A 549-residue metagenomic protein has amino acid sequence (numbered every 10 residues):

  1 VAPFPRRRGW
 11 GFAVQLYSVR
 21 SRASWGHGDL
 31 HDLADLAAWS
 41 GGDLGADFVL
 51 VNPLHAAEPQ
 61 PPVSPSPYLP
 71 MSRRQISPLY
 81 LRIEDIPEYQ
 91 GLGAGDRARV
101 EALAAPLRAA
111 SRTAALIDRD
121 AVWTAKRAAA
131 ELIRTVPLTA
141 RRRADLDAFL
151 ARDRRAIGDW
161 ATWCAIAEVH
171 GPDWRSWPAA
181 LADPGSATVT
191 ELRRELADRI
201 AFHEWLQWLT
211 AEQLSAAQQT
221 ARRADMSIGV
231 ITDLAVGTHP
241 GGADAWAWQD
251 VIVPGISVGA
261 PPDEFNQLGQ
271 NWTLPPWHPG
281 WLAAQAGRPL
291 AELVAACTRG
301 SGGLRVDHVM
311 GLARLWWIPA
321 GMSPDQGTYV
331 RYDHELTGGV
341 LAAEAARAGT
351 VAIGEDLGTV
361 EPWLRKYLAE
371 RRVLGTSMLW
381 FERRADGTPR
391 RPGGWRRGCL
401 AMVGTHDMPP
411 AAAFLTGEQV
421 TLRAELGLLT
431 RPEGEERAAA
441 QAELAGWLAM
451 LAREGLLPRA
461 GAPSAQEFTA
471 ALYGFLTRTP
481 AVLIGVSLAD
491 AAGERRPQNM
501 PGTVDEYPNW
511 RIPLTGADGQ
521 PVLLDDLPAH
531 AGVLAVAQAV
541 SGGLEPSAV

Functional and structural regions predicted by a protein language model:
V1-G9, W25-A38, G42-L44, F48-L50 (+1 more regions): Extended acidic/polar, glycine-enriched regions that form or flank non-catalytic beta-rich accessory modules
F4, A13, Q60-A211, S215 (+4 more regions): Alpha-amylase-like alpha-glycosidases and glucanotransferases acting on alpha-linked glucans and related
R7-R20: Boundary/entry segment of secreted carbohydrate-active catalytic domains
S18-H31, P276-R288: Active-site mouth loops of central-metabolism enzymes
V19, H31-A34, A38-W39, D43 (+3 more regions): A conserved hydrophobic secondary-structure block that centers on an alpha-helix together with its immediately flanking
F48-P53, A221, G229-A235, C297-G311: Short acidic catalytic loops
G493-A548: Structured C-terminal cap/extension of enzyme domains
